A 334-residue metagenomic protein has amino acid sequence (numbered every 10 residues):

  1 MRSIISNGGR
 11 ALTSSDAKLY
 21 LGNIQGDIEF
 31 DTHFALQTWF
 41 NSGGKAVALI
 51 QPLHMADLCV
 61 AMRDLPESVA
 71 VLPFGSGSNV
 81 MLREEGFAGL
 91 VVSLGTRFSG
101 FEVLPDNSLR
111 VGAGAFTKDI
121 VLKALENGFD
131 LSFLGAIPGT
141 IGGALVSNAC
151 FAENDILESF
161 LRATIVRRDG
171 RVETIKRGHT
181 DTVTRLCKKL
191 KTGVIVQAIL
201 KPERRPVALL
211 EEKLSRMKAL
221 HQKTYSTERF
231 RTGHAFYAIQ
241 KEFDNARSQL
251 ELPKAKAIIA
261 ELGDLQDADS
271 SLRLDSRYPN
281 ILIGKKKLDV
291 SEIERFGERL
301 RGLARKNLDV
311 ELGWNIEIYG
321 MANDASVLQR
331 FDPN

Functional and structural regions predicted by a protein language model:
M1-F74, N334: N-terminal, positively charged, Ser/Thr/Ala/Gly-biased leader segments that form transit/presequence-like amphipathic
E29-F30, V80, V166-R295, G302-L303 (+1 more regions): Phosphate/pyrophosphate- and phosphate-bearing ligand-binding catalytic cores of soluble enzymes
N41-A46, V103-D106, S276-R277: Short glycine-enriched loop/turn motifs at secondary-structure junctions
G43-G44, L49-M55, M81-S99, V146-R177 (+1 more regions): Structural signature of FAD isoalloxazine-binding scaffolds in flavoprotein oxidoreductases
M55-V60, P66-L72, T96-A144: FAD-binding glycine-rich core of flavoenzymes that anchor FAD
F74-N79, A113, K285: Glycine-rich beta-strand-to-loop/alpha-helix junction loops that act as flexible
V80, V121-L122, S132-G135, N148-D155 (+3 more regions): A generic local secondary-structure boundary/capping motif
